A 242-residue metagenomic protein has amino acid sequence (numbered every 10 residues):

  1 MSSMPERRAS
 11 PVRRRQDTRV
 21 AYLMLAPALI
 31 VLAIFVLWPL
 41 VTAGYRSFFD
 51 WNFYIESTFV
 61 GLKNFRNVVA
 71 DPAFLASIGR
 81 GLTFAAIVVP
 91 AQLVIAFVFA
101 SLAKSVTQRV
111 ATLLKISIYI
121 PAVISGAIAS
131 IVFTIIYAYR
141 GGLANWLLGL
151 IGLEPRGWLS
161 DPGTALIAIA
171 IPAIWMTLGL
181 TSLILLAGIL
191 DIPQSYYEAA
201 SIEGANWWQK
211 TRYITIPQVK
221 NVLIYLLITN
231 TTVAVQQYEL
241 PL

Functional and structural regions predicted by a protein language model:
M1-Q16: Short, Lys/Arg-rich, polar N-terminal cytosolic tail immediately upstream of the first transmembrane signal-anchor
D17-L242: A structural signal for multi-pass alpha-helical bundles of membrane permease subunits that mediate small-molecule
